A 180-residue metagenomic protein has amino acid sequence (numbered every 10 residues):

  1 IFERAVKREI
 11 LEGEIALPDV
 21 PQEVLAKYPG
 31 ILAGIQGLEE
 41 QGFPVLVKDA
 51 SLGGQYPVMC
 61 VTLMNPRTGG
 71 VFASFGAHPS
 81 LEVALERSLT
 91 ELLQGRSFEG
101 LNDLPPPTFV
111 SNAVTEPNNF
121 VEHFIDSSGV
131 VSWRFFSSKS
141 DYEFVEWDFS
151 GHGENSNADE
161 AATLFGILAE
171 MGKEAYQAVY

Functional and structural regions predicted by a protein language model:
I1-Y180: Helix-biased "structured C-terminal domain" signature
